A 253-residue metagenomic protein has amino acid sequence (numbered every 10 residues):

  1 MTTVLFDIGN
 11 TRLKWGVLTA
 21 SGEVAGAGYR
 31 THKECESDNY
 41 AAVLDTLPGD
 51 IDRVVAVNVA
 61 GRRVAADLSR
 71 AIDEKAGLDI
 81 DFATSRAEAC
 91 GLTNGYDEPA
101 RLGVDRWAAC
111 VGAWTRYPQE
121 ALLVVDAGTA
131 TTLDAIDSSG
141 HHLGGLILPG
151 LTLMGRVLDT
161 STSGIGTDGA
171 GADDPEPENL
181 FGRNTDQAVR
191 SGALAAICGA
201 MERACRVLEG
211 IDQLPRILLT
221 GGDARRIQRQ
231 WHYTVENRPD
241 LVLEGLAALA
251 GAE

Functional and structural regions predicted by a protein language model:
T2-D50, S139-G166, P175-N179: Short glycine-rich, Thr/Ser-proximal phosphate-binding strand/loop in the N-terminal lobe of ATP-dependent enzymes
T3, A121, G155-E253: ATP-binding/phosphotransfer module of carbohydrate and carboxylate kinases, centering on a glycine-rich
D7, V57, A83, V124-A130 (+1 more regions): Short beta-strand segments
T11, A130, R225: Conserved Rossmann-like nucleotide-cofactor binding loop
N39-R53, A204-R216: Phosphate/pyrophosphate-binding loops at sites that engage ATP/ADP/AMP, CoA/4′-phosphopantetheine, polyphosphate
L44-D73: Phosphate-bearing ligand-interacting subdomains that bind or position ATP/ADP/UDP/GDP/NAD(P) or nucleotide-linked
D50-A60, D79-F82, D212-G222: Short glycine-rich phosphate-binding loop at a beta-alpha junction
L78-F82, A87, G91-S161, L194-C205: Phosphate-binding/catalytic loop of phosphoryl-transfer enzymes
